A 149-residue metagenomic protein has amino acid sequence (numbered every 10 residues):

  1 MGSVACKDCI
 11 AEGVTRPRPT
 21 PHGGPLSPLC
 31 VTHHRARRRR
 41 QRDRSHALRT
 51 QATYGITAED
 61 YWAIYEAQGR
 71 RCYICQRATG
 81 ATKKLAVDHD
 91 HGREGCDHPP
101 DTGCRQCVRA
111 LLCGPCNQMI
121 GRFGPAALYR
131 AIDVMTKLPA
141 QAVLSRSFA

Functional and structural regions predicted by a protein language model:
M1-A86, H91-A149: Contiguous alpha-helical segments
